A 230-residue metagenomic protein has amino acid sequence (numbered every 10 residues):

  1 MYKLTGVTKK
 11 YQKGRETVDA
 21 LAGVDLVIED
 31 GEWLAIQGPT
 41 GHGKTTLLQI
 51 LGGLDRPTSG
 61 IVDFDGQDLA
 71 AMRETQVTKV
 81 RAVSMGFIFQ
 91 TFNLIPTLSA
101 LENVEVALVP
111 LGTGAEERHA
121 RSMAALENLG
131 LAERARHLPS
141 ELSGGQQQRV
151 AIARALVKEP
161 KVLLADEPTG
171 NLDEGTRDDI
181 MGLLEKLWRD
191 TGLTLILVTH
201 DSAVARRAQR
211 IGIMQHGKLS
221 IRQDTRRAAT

Functional and structural regions predicted by a protein language model:
Y2-H216: ABC family nucleotide-binding domain
K218-T230: Conserved beta-strand-loop-alpha-helix hinge in the C-terminal portion of ABC ATPase nucleotide-binding domains
